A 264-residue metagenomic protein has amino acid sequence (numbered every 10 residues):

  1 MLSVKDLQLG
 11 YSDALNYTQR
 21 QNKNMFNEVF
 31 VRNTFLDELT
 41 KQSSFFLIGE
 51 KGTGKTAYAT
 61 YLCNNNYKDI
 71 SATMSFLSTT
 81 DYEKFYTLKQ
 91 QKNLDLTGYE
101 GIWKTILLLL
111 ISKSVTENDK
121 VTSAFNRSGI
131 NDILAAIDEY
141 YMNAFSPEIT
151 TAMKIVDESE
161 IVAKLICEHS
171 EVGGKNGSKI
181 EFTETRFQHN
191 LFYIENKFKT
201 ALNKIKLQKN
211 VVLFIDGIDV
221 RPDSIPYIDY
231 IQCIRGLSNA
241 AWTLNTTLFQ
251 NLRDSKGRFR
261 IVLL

Functional and structural regions predicted by a protein language model:
M1-F45, E50, Y67-T73, S78 (+1 more regions): A short, basic N-terminal segment
L7, L39, I137, R235-L237: Generic hydrophobic, helix-prone segments enriched in Leu/Val/Ile
Q8-Y11, S43-F45, G49-G52, T79 (+3 more regions): Short, flexible loop/turn elements at secondary-structure junctions
L15-Y17, A57-N65, T246-N251: Intrinsically disordered, low-complexity boundary segments flanking structured domains
T40-S43, T53, K68, L207-K209 (+2 more regions): Short, well-ordered loop/turn elements at secondary-structure boundaries
E50-V212, R221: P-loop NTPase nucleotide-binding core
L96-G101, D254-F259, L264: Glycine-rich, flexible loop segments associated with nucleotide phosphate handling
E181-R260: Conserved Walker B catalytic segment
